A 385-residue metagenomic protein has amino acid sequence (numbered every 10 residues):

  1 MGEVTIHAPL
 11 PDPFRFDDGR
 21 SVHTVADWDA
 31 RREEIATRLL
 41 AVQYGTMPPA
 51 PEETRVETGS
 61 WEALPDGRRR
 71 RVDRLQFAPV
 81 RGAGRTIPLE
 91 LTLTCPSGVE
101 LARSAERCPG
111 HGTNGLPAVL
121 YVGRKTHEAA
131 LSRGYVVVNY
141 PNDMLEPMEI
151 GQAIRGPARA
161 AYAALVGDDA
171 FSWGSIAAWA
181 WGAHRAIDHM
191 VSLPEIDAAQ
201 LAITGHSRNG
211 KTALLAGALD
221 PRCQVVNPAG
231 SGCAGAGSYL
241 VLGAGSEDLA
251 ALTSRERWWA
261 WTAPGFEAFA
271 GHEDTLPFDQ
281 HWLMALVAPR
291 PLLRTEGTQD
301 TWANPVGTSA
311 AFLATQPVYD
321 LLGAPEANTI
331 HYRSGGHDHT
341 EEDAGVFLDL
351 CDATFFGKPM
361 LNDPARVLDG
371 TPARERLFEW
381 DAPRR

Functional and structural regions predicted by a protein language model:
M1-E90, C95-L101, C108-N114, A263 (+2 more regions): Alpha/beta-hydrolase-fold serine-hydrolase catalytic core, especially in secreted/extracellular enzymes
L93-S97, A183, D188, E267: Aromatic-residue-lined binding/catalytic grooves and analogous aromatic/hydrophobic interfacial grooves in multimeric
H111-E195, G232-V241: Cap/lid segment of the alpha/beta-hydrolase catalytic domain
G115-V119, R133-V136, D197-Q200, P221-V225 (+2 more regions): Loop/turn elements at helix/coil->beta-strand transitions in domains of secreted/extracellular proteins
H127-E128, L145-M148, G210-A213, C233-S238 (+4 more regions): Flexible loop/turn segments at secondary-structure boundaries
R185-S246, H272: Primarily recognizes the serine-hydrolase "nucleophile elbow" in alpha/beta-hydrolase and SGNH/GDSL folds
P228-L283, N304-F312, V318-A324: Mobile cap/lid helix-loop segments that gate and shape the active-site cleft of serine hydrolases
